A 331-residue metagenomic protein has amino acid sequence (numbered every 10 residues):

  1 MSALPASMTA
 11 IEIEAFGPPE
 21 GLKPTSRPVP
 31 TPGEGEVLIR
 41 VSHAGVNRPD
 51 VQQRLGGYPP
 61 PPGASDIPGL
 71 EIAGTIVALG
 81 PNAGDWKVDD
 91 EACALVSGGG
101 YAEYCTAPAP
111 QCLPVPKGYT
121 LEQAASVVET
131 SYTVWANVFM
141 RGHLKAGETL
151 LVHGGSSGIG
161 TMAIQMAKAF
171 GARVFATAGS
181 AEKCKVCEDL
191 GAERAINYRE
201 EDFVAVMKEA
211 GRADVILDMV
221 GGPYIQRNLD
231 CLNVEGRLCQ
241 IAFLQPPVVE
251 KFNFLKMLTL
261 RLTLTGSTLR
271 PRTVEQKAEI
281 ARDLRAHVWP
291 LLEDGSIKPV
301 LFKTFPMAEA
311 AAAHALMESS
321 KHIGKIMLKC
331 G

Functional and structural regions predicted by a protein language model:
S2-A6, E275-G331: C-terminal hydrophobic helical "lid"/dimerization subdomain of Rossmann-like NAD(P)H-dependent oxidoreductases
P28-V46, G57-G99: Glycine-rich beta-strand-centered segment in the early N-terminal region that forms part of a ligand/cofactor-binding
Q52, G63-I67, D85, E91-S156: NAD(P)H dinucleotide-binding glycine-rich loop of Rossmann-like/cofactor-binding domains, especially the beta1-alpha1
E91, T149, R173, G236-R237 (+1 more regions): Short glycine-centered segments of the SAM/dcSAM-binding site in methyltransferase folds
C93, L151, D214-L217, C239: N-terminal Rossmann-like NAD(P) cofactor-binding module of classical short-chain dehydrogenase/reductase
A125-E200: Mid-domain Rossmann-like dinucleotide-binding core that forms the NAD(H)/NADP(H) cofactor-binding site
D202-G211: Short amphipathic alpha-helix with an adjacent loop that forms part of the alpha/beta core around
P223-S296, K329-G331: Glycine-rich phosphate-binding loop and adjacent beta-alpha segment of Rossmann(oid) nucleotide-cofactor-binding
